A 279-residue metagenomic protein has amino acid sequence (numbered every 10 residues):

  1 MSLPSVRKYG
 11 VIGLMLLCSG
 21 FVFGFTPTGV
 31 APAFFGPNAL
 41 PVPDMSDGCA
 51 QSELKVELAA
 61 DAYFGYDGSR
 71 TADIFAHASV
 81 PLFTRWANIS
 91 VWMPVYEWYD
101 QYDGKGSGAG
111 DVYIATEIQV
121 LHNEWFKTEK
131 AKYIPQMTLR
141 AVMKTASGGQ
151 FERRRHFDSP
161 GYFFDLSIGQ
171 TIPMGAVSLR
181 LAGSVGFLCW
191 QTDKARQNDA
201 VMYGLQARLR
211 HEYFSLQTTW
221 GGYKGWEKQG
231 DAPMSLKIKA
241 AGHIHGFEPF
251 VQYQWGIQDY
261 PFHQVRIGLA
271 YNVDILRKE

Functional and structural regions predicted by a protein language model:
M1-G36, L276-E279: Cleavable N-terminal export/targeting peptides
G10-G13, G169, G242, G268: Small side chains
G24-P173, R210-W226, G230-I238, G246-E248 (+2 more regions): Transmembrane beta-barrel domains of Gram-negative outer membranes and organellar outer membranes
H156-Q197: Hydrophobic, aromatic-enriched interface-forming segments
R180-G221: A mid-sequence, solvent-exposed acidic-amphipathic segment
I244-E279: Hydrophilic extracytoplasmic domains
